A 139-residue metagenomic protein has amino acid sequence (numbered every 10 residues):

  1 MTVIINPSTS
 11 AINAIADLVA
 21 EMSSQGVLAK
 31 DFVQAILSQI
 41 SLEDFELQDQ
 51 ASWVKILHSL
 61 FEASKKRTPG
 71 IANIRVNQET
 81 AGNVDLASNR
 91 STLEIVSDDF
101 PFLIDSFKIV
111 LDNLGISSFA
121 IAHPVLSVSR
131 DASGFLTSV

Functional and structural regions predicted by a protein language model:
M1-I109, N113-I116, P124, S138: Regulatory modules associated with amino-acid/nitrogen control
F119-I121, A132: C-terminal accessory domains/tails appended to large, multi-domain proteins
I121-H123, S127: Short, internal acidic amphipathic alpha-helical interface segments that mediate docking to partner proteins
V128-V139: Long, continuous compositionally biased terminal/linker segments
